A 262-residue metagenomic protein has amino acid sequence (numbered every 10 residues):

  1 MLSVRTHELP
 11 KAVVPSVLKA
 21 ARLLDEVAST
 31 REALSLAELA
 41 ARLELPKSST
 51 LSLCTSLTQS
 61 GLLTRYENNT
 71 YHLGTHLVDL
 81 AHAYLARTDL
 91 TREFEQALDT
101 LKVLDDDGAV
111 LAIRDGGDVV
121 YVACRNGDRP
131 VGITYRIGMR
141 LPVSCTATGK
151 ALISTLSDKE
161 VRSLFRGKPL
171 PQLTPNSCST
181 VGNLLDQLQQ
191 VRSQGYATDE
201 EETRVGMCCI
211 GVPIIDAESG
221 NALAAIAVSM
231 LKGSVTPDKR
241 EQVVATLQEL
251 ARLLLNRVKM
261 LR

Functional and structural regions predicted by a protein language model:
M1-R87, T91-R92, R252-M260: N-terminal helix-turn-helix
S3, P130-V205: Short, solvent-exposed recognition segments
E26, R42, E93-L104, V110 (+4 more regions): Amphipathic alpha-helical regulatory segments at dimerization interfaces that relay allosteric signals between sensory
H82-P130, S157-D158, L184-Q187: All-alpha effector-binding/dimerization core of bacterial HTH-type transcriptional repressors
G182, V205, A222-R262: Juxtadomain coupling helices with adjacent low-complexity linkers
C208-V212: Short hydrophobic beta-strand micro-motif common in sensory/regulatory domains
I214-A217: Sensor-regulatory modules in signal-transduction proteins
